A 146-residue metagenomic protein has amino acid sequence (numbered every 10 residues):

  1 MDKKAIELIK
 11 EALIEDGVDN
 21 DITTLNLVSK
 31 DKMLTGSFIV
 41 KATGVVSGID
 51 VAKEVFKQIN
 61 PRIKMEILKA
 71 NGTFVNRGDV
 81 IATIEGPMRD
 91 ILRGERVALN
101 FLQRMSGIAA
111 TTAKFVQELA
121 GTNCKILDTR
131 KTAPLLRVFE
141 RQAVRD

Functional and structural regions predicted by a protein language model:
D2-D146: Acidic/glycine-rich phosphate/pyrophosphate-binding loops and surrounding catalytic core that coordinate Mg2+
